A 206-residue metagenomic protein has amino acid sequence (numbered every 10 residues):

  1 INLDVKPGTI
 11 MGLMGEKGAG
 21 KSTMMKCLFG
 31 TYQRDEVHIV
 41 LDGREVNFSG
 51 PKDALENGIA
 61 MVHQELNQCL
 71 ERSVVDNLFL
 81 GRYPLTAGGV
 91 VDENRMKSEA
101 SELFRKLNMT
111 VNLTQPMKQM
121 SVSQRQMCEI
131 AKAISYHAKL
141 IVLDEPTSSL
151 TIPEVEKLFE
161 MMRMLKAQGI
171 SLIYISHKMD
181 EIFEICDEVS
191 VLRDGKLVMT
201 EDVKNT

Functional and structural regions predicted by a protein language model:
I1-T206: Glycine-rich phosphate-binding loops of nucleotide-dependent enzymes
